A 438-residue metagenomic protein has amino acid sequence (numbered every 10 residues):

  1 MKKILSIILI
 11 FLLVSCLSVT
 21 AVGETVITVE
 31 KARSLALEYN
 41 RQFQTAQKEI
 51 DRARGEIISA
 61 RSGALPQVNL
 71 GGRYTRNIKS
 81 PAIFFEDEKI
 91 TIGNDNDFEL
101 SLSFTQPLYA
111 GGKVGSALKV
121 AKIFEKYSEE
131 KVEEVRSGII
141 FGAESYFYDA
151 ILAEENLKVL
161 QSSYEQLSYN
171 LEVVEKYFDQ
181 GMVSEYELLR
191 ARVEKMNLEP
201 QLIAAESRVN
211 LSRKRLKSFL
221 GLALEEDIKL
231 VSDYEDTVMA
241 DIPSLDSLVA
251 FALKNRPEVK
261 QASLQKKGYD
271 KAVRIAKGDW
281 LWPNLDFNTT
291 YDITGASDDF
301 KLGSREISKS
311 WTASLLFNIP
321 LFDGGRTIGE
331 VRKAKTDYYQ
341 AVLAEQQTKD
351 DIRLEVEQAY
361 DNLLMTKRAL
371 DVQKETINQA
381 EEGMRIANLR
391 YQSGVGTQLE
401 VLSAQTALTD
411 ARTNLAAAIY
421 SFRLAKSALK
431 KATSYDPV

Functional and structural regions predicted by a protein language model:
M1-I8: Bacterial N-terminal signal peptides that target proteins for export
K3, I27, G138-F251, A359-N362 (+2 more regions): Periplasmic alpha-helical coiled-coil/stalk elements that build and connect Gram-negative outer-membrane
I8-C16: Bacterial N-terminal signal peptides
A21-R73, K79, L224, L230-K267 (+4 more regions): Bacterial Sec-pathway N-terminal export signals of envelope proteins
T28, L35, Q42, S103 (+26 more regions): Surface positions of alpha-helical coiled-coils, especially the charged/polar e/g heptad sites that form inter-helical
S34-Q44, D51-Q67, N94, S101-K119 (+7 more regions): A glycine-/polar-enriched beta->alpha junction
T45-A60, V135, I139-K158, Y169 (+5 more regions): Amphipathic alpha-helical coiled-coil segments
G71-Q106, S232-I242, R274, N288-I319: Small/polar, glycine/serine/threonine/aspartate-rich low-complexity segments that form flexible
